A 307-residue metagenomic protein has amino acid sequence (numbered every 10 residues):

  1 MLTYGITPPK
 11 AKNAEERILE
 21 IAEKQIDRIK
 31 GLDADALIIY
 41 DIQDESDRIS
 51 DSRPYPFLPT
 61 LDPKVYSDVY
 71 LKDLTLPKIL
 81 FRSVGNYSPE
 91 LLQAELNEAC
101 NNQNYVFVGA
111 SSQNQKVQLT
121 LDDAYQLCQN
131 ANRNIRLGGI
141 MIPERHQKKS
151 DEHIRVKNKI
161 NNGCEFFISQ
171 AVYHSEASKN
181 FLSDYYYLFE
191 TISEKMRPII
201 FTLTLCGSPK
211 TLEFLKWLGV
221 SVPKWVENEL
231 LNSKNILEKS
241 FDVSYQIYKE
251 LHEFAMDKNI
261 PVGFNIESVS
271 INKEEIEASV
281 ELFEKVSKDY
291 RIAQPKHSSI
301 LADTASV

Functional and structural regions predicted by a protein language model:
M1-S150, L231-K239, S268-V307: Active-site beta->alpha loop and helix N-cap motifs at the rims of alpha/beta catalytic domains
G5, L37, A99, K159 (+3 more regions): Conserved, mostly hydrophobic/aromatic
N104-Q113, N161-A177, K224, F264-I271: Glycine-rich phosphate-binding active-site loops on the catalytic face of alpha/beta enzymes
E152-R155, F214-L218, V280-E281: Short, surface-exposed amphipathic charged segments that create phosphate/polyanion-binding patches used for binding
R155-T211: Aromatic-anchored, glycine/proline-accented short structural segments that stabilize local strand-turns or short
L182-K195, P209, Q246-V307: Structured C-terminal cap/extension of enzyme domains
E194-I260: Catalytic-face loop-and-helix region of soluble metabolic enzyme cores
